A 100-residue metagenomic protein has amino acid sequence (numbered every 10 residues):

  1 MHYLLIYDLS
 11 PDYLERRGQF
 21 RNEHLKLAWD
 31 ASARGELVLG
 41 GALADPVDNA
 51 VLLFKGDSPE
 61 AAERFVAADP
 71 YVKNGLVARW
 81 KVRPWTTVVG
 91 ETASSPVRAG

Functional and structural regions predicted by a protein language model:
M1-G100: Conserved, structured core segments of small domains
